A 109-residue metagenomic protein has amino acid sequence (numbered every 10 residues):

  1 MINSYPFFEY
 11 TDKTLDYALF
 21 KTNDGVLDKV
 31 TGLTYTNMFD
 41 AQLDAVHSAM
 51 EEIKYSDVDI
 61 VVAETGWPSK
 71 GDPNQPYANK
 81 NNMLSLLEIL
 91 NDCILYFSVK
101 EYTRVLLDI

Functional and structural regions predicted by a protein language model:
M1-I109: Substrate-binding and catalytic surfaces of secreted/luminal carbohydrate-active proteins
